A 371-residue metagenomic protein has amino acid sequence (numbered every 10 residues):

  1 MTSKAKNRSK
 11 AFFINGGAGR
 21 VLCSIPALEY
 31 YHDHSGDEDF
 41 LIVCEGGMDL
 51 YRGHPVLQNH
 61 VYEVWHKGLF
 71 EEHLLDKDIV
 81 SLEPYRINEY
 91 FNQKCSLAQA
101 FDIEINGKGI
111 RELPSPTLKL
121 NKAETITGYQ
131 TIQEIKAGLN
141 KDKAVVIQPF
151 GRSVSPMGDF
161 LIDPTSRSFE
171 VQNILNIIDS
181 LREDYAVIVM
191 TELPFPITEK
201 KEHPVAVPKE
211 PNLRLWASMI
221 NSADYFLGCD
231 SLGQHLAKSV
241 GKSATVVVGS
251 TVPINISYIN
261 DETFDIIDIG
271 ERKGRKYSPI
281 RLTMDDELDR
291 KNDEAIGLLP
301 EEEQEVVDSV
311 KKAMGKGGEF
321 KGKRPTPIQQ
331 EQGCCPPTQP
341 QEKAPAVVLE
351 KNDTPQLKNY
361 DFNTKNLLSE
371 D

Functional and structural regions predicted by a protein language model:
M1-A100, L215-S218, G233-H235: Active-site and donor-binding regions of nucleotide-sugar-utilizing enzymes
A11, D39-L41, V146, A186-I188 (+1 more regions): A structural signal for isolated positions on well-ordered beta-strands in alpha/beta enzyme cores
I14, P149-F150, D230: Glycine-rich, N-terminal phosphate-binding loop of Rossmann-like dinucleotide-binding domains
A18, L22, F160-I254: Donor-binding and catalytic core of enzymes assembling or modifying cell-surface/extracellular glycoconjugates
G46-G47, R52-Q130, E134-F160, T251-D261: Conserved nucleotide-diphosphate donor binding/catalytic pocket of glycan-assembly enzymes
N59-V64, V207-K209, D265-E271: Short acidic-hydrophobic, aromatic-tinged amphipathic segments that line or gate anion-handling sites
I87-E134, N260-L368: Leloir-type glycosyltransferase catalytic cores
